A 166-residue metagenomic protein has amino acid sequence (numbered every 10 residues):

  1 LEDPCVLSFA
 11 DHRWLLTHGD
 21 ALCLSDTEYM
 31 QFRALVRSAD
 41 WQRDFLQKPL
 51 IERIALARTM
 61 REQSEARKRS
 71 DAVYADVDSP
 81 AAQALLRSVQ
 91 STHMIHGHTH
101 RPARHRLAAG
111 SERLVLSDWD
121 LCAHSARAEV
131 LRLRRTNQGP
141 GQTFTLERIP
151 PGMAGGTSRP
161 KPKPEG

Functional and structural regions predicted by a protein language model:
E2-D3, R13-L15, D20-F32, D76-N137: Conserved beta-sheet core of the metallophosphoesterase superfamily
S8-D11: Short strand-coil-strand connectors
T17-D78: Active-site-proximal loop/helix segment associated with metal-binding centers of metalloenzymes
M30-W41, P102, G152-R159: A short, terminal or domain-edge coil/loop segment
L50-I54, I95, I149: Weak global preference for isoleucine
D118-G166: Long, positively charged, glycine-interspersed low-complexity recognition regions
